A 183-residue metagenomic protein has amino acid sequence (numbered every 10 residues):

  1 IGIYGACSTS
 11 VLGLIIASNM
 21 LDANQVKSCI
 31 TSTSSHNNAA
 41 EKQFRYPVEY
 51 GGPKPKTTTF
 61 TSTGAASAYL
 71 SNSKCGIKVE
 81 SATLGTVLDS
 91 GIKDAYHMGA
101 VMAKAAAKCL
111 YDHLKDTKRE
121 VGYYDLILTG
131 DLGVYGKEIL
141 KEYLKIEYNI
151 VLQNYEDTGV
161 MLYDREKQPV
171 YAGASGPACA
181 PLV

Functional and structural regions predicted by a protein language model:
I1-Q25, S35, S73-K74, G99-A100 (+1 more regions): Claisen-condensing/thiolase-fold acyl-transfer catalytic domains that form or cleave C-C bonds in fatty acid
G2, T31, V79-S81: General beta-strand structural signal in soluble alpha/beta enzymes
C7-S8, T33-A39, G85-T86: Acidic, glycine-rich active-site loops and adjacent beta-strand->loop/helix elements that engage anionic groups
T9, A17, A105, C109 (+2 more regions): Stable alpha-helical structural segments in soluble proteins, enriched in small hydrophobic residues
V26, A40, V48-Y50: Membrane-interface helix-loop-helix junctions at boundaries between adjacent transmembrane segments
K27-S28, E120-Y123: Short acidic capping loops at alpha-helix termini that bridge into adjacent secondary structure
A40-R45, I139-L140: Short acidic, glycine/serine/threonine-rich loops at helix termini
P47-Y111, D116, Q153-Y163: Condensing-enzyme catalytic core mediating Claisen C-C bond formation in acyl metabolism
